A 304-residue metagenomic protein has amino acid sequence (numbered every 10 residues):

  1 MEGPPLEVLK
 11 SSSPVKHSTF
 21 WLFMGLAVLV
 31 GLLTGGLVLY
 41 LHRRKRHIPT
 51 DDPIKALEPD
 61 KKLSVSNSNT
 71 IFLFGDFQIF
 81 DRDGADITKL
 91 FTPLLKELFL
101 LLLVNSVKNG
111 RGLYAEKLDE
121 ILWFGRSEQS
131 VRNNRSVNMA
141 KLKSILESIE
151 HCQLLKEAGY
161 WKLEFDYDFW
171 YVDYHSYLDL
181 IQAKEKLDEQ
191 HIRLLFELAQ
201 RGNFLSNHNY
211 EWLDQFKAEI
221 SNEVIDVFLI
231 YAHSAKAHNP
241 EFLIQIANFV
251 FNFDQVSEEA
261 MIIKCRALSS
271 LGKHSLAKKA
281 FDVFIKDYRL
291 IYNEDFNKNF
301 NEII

Functional and structural regions predicted by a protein language model:
M1-P14: Membrane-proximal extracellular "stem/stalk" segments of glycoproteins immediately N-terminal to a transmembrane helix
S11-F23: Short, low-complexity patches enriched in S/T/P/G
W21-I263, S269-I304: Intrinsically disordered, low-complexity protein-interaction/activation regions
